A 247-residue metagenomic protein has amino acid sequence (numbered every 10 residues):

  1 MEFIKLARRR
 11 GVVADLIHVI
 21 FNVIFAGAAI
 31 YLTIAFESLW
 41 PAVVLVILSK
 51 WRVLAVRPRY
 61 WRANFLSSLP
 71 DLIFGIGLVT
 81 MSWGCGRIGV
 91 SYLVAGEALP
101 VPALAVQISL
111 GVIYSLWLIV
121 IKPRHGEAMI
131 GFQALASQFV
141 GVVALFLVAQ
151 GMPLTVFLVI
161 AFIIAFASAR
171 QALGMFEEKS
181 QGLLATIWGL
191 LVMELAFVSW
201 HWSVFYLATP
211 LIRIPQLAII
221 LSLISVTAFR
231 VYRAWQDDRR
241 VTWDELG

Functional and structural regions predicted by a protein language model:
M1-V120, V241-G247: N-terminal topogenic module of multi-pass integral membrane proteins
E2-I34, S180, L184-T186, L195-G247: C-terminal transmembrane helix-loop-helix hairpin of multi-pass membrane proteins
V13-A14, H18, R62-F74, V120-V140 (+3 more regions): Cytoplasm-facing juxtamembrane segments at the starts of transmembrane helices in multi-pass membrane proteins
F21-A29, G77-W83, S137-F146, I163-R170 (+1 more regions): Hydrophobic, membrane-inserted alpha-helices
L39-S49, A103-L110, T155-F166, R213-L223: Hydrophobic core segments of alpha-helical transmembrane domains in multi-pass membrane proteins
S49-F65, I113-G126, F166-S180, T227-R239: C-terminal ends of transmembrane helices
M81-S91, G141-P153, M193-A208: Hydrophobic alpha-helical transmembrane segments in multi-pass integral membrane proteins
C85-A95, A105-Q150, A165-M175: Internal transmembrane alpha-helix with an interfacial aromatic "cap," most often the third helix
